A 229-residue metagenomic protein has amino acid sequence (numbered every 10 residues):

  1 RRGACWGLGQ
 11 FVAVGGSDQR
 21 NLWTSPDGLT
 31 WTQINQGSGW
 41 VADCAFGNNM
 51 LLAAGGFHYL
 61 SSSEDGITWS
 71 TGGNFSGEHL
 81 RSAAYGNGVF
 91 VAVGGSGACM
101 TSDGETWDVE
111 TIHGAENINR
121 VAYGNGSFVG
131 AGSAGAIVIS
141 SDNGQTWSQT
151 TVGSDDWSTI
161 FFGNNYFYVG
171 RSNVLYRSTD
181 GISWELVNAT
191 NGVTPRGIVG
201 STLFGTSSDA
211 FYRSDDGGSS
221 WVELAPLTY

Functional and structural regions predicted by a protein language model:
R1-Y229: Residue-level hotspots at or immediately adjacent to binding/recognition sites across diverse folds
